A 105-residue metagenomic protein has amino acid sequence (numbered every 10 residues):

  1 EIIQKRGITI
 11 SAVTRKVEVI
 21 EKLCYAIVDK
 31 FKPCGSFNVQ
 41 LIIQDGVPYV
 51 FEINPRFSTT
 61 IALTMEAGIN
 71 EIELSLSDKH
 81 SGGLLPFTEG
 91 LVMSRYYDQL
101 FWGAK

Functional and structural regions predicted by a protein language model:
E1-I2, T14, L41, D98-G103: Short beta-strand element of the conserved SAM-dependent methyltransferase core
E1-K32, N54-S77: ATP-dependent carboxylate/phosphate-activation module, predominantly the ATP-grasp catalytic core and closely related
C34-D45: A short glycine-rich, hydrophobically flanked beta-strand micro-motif that places a catalytic Asp/Glu for divalent metal
S36, R56, A62, E66 (+1 more regions): Residue-level preference for alpha-helix termini and adjacent loops
Q44, E73-K105: Peripheral (often C-terminal) accessory segments that flank ATP-dependent C-N-forming ligase machineries
Y49-E52: Protein kinase-like catalytic core scaffold
